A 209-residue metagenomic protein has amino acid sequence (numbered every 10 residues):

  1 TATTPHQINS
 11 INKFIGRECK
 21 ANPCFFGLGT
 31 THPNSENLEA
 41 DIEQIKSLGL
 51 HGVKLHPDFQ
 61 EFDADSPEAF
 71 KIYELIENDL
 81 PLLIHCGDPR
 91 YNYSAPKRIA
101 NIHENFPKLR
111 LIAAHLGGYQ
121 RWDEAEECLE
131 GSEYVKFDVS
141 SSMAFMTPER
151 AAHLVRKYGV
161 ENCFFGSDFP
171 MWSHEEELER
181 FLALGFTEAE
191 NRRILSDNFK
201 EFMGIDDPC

Functional and structural regions predicted by a protein language model:
T1, T30-H32, L116, D168: Cofactor-binding loop segments of dinucleotide-utilizing enzymes, especially the Rossmann-like FAD- and NAD(P)+-binding
T1-A2, D58, L116-G117, S142 (+1 more regions): Flexible loop residues that form catalytic and substrate-binding hotspots at small-molecule/glycan-binding clefts
T3-L83, D88-P89, E133, F145: Active-site gating/metal-coordination segments in enzymes
F14, A40, Q44, K71 (+5 more regions): Alpha-helical elements of Rossmann-like donor-binding domains used by nucleotide-donor carbohydrate transfer enzymes
I15, I45, V53, I76 (+6 more regions): Conserved, mostly hydrophobic/aromatic
E43-Q44, G159-N162, H174-C209: Mid-to-C-terminal alpha-helical segments outside catalytic/metal-binding sites
H51-G52, F62-F164: Catalytic pocket-lining loop regions of alpha/beta-barrel enzymes, especially the amidohydrolase/enolase/GH5 lineages
S167-H174: Short glycine/proline-rich, acidic loop/turn segments that cap or connect secondary-structure elements
